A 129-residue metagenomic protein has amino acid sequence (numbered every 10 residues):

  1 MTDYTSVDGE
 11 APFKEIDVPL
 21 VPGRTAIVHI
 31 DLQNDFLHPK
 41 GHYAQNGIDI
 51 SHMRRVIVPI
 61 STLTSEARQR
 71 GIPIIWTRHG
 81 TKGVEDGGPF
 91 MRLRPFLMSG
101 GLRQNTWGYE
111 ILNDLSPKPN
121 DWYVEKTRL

Functional and structural regions predicted by a protein language model:
M1-N120: Active-site acidic carboxylates
S116, W122-L129: Glycine-rich oxoanion-binding loops at beta->alpha junctions
